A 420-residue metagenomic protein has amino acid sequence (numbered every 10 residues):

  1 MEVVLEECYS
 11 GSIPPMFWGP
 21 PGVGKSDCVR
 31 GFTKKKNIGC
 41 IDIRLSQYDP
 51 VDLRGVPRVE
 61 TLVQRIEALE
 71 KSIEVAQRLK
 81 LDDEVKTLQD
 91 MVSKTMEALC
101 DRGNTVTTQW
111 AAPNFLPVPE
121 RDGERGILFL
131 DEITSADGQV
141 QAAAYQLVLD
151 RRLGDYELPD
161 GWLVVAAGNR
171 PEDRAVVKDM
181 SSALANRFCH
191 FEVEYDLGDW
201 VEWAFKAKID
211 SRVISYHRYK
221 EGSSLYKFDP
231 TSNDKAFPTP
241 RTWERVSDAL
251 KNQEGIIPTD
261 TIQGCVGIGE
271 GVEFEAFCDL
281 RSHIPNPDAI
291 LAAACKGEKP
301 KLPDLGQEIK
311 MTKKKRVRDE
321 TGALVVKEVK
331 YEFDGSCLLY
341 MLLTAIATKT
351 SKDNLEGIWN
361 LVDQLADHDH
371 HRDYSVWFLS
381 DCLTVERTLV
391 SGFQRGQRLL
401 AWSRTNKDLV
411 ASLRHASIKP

Functional and structural regions predicted by a protein language model:
M1-P420: C-terminal regulatory/interaction module of P-loop NTP-utilizing enzymes
